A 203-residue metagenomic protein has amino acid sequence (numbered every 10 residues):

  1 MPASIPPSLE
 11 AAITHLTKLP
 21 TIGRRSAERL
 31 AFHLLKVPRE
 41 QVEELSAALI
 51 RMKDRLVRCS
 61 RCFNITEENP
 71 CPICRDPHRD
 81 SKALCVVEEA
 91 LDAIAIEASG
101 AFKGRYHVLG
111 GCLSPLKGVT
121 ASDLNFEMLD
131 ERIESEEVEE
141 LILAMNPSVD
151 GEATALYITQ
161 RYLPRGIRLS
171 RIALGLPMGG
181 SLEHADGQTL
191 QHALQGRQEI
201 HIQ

Functional and structural regions predicted by a protein language model:
M1-S4, V37, Q41, K117-A121 (+2 more regions): Catalytic cores of large soluble enzymes that bind and process phosphate-bearing ligands
P2-L9, K18, A31-L84, E89-A93 (+1 more regions): Cys/His-rich Zn2+-binding cysteine-cluster or related metal-binding knuckle/ribbon modules and their
E10-T14, E28-F32, E43, A47 (+7 more regions): Solvent-exposed alpha-helical segments within well-ordered globular domains of core cellular machineries
H15, L19, V37, M52-R55 (+10 more regions): Conserved, well-folded catalytic cores of nucleic-acid-processing and energy-transducing macromolecular machines
S26, K103, D130-Q203: Long C-terminal interaction/binding lobes of large macromolecular proteins
A27, D76-M145: Extended interfacial segments that mediate partner engagement and assembly in macromolecular machines
R29, E44, N69, L91 (+6 more regions): Residue-level signal for pocket-adjacent positions within structured domains
